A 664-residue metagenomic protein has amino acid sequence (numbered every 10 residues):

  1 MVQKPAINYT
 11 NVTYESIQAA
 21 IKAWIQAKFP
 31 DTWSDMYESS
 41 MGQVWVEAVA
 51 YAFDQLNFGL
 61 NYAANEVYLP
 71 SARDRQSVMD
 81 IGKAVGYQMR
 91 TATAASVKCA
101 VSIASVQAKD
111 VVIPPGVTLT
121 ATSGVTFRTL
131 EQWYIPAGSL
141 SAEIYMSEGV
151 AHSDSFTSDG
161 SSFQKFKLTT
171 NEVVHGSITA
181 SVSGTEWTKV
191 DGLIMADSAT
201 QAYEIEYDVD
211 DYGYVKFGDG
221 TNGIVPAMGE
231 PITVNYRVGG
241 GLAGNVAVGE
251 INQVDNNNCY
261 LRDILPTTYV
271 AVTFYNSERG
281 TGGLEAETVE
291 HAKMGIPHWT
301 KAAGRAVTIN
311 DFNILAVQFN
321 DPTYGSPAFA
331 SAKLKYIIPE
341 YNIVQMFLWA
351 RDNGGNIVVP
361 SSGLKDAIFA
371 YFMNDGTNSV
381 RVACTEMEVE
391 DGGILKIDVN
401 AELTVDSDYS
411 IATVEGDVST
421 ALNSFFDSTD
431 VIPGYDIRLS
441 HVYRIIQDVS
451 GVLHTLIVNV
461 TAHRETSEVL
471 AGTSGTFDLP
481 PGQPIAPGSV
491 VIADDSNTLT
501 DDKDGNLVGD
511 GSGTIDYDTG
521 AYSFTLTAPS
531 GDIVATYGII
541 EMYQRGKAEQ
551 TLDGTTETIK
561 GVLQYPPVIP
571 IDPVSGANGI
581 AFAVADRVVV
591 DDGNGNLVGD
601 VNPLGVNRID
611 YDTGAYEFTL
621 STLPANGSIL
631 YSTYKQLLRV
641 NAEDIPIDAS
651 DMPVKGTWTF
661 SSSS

Functional and structural regions predicted by a protein language model:
M1-V174, H463-E468, T473-L479, A548-E549 (+2 more regions): Extended assembly-interface regions of large multimeric machines
K4-N8, T13, I17, I21 (+3 more regions): Carbohydrate-recognition loop of C-type lectin domains
I7-W33, R464-R639: Long, position-biased, composition-driven segments near the start of the mature protein
A108-Q132, V182-W187, D191-L193, D494-N497 (+3 more regions): Ser/Thr/Gly-rich low-complexity blocks that favor extended beta-strand/coil architectures
G116, F312-K333, V442-T461: Short acidic amphipathic segments
I135-G184, T188, D208-D210, Y214-V215 (+4 more regions): Acidic, glycine-rich low-complexity/disordered segments
M195-N258, D263, D510-E549, L597-S664: Surface-exposed interaction regions enriched in Ser/Thr/Asp/Glu that occur as long low-complexity tracts or repetitive
